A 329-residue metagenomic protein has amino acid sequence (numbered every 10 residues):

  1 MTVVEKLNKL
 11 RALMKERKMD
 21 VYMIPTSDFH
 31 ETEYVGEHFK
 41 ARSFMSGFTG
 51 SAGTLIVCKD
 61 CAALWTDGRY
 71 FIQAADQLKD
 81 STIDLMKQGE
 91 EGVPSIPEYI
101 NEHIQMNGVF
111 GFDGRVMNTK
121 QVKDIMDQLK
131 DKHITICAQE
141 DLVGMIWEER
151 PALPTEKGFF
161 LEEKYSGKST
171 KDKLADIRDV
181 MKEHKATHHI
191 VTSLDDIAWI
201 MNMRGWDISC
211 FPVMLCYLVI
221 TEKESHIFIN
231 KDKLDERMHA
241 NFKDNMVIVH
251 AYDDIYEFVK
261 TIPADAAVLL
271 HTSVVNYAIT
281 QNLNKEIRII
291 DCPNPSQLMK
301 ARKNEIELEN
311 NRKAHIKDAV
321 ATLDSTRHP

Functional and structural regions predicted by a protein language model:
M1-P329: Terminal domain-start leader segments
